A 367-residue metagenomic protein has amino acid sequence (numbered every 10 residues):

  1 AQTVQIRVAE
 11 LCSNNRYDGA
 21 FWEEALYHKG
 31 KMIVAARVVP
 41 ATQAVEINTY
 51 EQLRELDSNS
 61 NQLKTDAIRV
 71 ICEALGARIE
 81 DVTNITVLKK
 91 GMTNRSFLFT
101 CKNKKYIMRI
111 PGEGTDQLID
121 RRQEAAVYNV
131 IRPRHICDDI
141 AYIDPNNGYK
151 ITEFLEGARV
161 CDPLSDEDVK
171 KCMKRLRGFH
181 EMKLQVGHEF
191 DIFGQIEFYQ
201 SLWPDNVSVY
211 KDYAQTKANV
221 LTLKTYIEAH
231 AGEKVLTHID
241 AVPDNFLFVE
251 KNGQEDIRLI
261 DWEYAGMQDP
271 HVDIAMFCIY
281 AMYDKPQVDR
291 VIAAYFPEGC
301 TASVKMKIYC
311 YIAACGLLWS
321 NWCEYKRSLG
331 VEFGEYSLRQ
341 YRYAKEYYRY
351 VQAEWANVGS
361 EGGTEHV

Functional and structural regions predicted by a protein language model:
A1-A41: Catalytic-core segments of class I nucleotidyltransferases/pyrophosphorylases that form NMP-activated intermediates
A35-V39, V45-N48, T152: Conserved active-site beta-strand element of glycosyltransferases/polysaccharide synthases
E51, D57, L63-T65, N321-V367: ATP/Mg2+ or Mg2+-diphosphate-binding catalytic cores that bind nucleotide phosphates or diphosphates via glycine-rich
D66-T83, L184-I239, P243, V249-K251 (+2 more regions): An alpha-helical support segment within catalytic cores of ATP-dependent transferases
T86-F193, V207-Q215: ATP-binding pocket architecture of kinase catalytic cores
T86-N103, I107-M108, K224-I274: Active-site acidic catalytic loop and adjacent metal/ATP-binding pocket of ATP-dependent phosphoryl transfer enzymes
E113, G157, I257, A265-M267 (+1 more regions): Activation segment
H271-C300, A313-V331: Active-site activation/catalytic loop segments of kinase-like enzymes and analogous catalytic loops in related
